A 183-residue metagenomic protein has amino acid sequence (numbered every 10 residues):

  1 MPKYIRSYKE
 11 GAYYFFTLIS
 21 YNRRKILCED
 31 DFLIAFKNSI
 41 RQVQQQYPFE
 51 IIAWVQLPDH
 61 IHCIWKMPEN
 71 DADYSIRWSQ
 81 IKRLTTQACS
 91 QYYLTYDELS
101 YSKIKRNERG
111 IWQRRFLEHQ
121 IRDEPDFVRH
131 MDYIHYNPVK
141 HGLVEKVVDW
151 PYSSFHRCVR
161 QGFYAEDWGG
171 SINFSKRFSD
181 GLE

Functional and structural regions predicted by a protein language model:
M1-E183: Short catalytic/metal-binding and nucleic-acid-binding patches
